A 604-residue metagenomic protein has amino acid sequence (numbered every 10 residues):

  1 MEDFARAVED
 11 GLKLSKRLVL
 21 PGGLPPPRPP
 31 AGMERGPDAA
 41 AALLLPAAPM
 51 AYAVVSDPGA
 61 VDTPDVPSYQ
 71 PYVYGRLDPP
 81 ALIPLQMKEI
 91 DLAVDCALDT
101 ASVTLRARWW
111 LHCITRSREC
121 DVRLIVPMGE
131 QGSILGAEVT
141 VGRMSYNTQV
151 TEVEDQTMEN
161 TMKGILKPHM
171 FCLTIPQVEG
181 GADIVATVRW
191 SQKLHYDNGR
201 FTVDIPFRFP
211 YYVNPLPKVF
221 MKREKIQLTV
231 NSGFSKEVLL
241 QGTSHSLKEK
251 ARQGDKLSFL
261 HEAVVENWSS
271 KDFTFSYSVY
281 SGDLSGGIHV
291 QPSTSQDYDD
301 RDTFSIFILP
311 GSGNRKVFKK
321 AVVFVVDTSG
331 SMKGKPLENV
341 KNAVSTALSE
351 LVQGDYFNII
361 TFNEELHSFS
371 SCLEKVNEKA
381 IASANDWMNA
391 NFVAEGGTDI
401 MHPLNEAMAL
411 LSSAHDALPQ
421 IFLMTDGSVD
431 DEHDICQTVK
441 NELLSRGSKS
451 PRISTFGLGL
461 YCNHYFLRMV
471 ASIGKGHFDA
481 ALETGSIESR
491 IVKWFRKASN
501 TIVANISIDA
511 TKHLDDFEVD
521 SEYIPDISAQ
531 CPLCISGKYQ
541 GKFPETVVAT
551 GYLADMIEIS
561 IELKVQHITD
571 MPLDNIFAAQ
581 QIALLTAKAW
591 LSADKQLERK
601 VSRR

Functional and structural regions predicted by a protein language model:
M1-T100: N-terminal, polar/Ser/Thr-rich
P80-M87, A498-N505, A510: Proline/serine/threonine-rich low-complexity linkers at boundaries of modular beta-sandwich domains
A93-T104, C113, Q177-D183, D526-S528: Short, solvent-exposed beta-strand/turn "edge" segments of beta-rich domains on protein surfaces
A101-R118, I125: Short beta-strand elements of extracellular/lumenal beta-sandwich folds
V126-M128, G136-M170, T174-A182, T187-V325 (+3 more regions): An acidic, Ser/Thr-enriched
P310-K375, I400-M408, D416-T425, V429 (+2 more regions): Von Willebrand factor
L373, A390-T398: Flexible beta-alpha connector loops of hexameric P-loop NTPases
T425-L482, S486-K497: VWA/integrin I-like adhesion module and closely mimicked acidic/polar interface patches used
